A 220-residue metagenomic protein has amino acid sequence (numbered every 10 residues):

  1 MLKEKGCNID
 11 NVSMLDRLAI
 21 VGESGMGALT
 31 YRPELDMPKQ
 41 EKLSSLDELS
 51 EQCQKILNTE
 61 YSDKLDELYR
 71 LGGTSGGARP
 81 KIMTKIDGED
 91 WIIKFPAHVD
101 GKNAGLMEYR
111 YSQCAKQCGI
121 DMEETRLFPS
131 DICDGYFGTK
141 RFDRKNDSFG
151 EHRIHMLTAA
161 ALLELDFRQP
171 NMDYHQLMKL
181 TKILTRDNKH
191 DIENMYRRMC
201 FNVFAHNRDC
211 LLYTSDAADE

Functional and structural regions predicted by a protein language model:
M1-S215: Phosphate/dinucleotide-binding and metal-coordinating scaffold of catalytic cores in nucleotide-dependent enzymes
D216-E220: Single conserved hydrophobic/aromatic residue that forms the stacking wall/gate of nucleotide- or nucleobase-binding
